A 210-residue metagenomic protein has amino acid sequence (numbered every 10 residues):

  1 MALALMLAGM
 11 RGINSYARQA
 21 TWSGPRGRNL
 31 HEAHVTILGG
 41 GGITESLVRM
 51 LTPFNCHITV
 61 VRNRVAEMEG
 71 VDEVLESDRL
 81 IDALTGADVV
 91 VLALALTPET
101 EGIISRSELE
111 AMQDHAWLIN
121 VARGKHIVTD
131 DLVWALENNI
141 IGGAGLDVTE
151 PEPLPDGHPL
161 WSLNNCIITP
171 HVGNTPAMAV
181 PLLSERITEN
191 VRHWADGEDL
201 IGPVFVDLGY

Functional and structural regions predicted by a protein language model:
M1-H34, L38, S46-R49, V60: Phosphate-binding beta-alpha-beta segment of Rossmann-like dinucleotide-binding domains, i.e., the NAD(P)
M1-S15, P53-F54, R186-E198: Oxidoreductase and adenylate-handling cofactor-binding alpha/beta cores
H31-A33, N55, V71, A87 (+2 more regions): Short, well-ordered alpha-helix to beta-strand connector turns
I37, N55-R62, A144-T149: Short, hydrophobic beta-strand segments that form beta-sheet elements in well-ordered domains
I43: Hydrophobic/small residue at the entry helix of a nucleotide-binding pocket
V48, T52, L136-E137: Gly/Ala-rich phosphate-binding loop of Rossmann-like dinucleotide-binding domains, activating on the conserved
V65-P159: Rossmann-like adenosine-cofactor binding region
E152-Y210: C-terminal helix-to-coil terminal segments
